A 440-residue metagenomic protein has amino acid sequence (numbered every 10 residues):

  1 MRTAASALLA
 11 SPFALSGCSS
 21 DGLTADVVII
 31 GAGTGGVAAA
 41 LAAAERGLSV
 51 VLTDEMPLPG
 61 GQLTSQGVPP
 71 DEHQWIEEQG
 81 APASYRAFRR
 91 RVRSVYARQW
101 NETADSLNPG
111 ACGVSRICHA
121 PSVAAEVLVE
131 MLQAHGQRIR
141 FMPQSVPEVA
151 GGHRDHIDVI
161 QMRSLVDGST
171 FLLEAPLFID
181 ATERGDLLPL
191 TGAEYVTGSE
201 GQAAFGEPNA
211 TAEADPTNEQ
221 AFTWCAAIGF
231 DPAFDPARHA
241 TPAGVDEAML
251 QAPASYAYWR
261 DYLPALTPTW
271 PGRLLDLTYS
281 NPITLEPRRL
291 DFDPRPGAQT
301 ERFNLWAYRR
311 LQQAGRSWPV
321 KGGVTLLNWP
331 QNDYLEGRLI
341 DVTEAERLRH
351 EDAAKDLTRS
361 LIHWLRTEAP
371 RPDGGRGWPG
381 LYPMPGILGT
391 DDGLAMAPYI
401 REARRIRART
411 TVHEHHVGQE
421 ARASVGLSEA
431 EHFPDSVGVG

Functional and structural regions predicted by a protein language model:
M1-G17: N-terminal export signals
D21-G33: Beta1/beta-strand and adjacent pyrophosphate-binding region of the FAD-binding site in flavoprotein oxidoreductases
T34, C118-V123, L348, D352: Soluble non-cytosolic domains of exported or imported proteins
T34-G35, A44-L48, L52-R86, H119 (+5 more regions): Mature catalytic domains of secreted/periplasmic carbohydrate-active enzymes
A39-A40: Generic hydrophobic/aromatic pocket-lining and core-packing "Φ" positions
L48-S49, D54-V149, Q220-A226: Conserved N-terminal/central alpha/beta ligand/cofactor-binding core
Q144-V146, R154, V166-L177, A181-G440: Flavin (FAD/FMN)-binding glycine-rich loop and adjacent Rossmann-like elements that form
R154-I160: Short, hydrophobic/aromatic-rich segments at coil-to-beta transitions
